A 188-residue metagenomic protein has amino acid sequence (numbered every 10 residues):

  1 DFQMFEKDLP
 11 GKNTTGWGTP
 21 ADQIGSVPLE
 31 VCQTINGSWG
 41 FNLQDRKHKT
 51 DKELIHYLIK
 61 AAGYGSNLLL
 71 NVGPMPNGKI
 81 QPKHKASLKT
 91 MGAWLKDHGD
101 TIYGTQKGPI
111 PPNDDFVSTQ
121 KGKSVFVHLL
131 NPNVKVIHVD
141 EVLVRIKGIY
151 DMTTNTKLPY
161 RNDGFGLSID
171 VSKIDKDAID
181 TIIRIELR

Functional and structural regions predicted by a protein language model:
D1-R188: Mature catalytic domains of secreted/periplasmic carbohydrate-active enzymes
